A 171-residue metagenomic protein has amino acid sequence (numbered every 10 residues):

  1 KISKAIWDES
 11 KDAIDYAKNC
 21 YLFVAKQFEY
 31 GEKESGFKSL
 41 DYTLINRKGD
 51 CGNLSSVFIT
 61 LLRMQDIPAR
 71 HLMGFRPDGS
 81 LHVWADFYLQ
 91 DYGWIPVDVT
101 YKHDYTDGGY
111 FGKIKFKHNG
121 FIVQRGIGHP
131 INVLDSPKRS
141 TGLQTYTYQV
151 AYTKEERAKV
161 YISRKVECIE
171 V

Functional and structural regions predicted by a protein language model:
K1-N46, V57, S140-T145, Y152-E170: Secondary-structure boundary elements
I14-A17, G52, D66: Hydrophobic alpha-helical segments
G49: Active-site-proximal helix/loop microenvironment of the serine DD-peptidase/beta-lactamase transpeptidase fold
L54-R139: Hydrophobic/aromatic-rich core segments of domains that either
A69, F87, V150, I162-R164: A broadly tuned "polar low-complexity/structure-edge" signature
